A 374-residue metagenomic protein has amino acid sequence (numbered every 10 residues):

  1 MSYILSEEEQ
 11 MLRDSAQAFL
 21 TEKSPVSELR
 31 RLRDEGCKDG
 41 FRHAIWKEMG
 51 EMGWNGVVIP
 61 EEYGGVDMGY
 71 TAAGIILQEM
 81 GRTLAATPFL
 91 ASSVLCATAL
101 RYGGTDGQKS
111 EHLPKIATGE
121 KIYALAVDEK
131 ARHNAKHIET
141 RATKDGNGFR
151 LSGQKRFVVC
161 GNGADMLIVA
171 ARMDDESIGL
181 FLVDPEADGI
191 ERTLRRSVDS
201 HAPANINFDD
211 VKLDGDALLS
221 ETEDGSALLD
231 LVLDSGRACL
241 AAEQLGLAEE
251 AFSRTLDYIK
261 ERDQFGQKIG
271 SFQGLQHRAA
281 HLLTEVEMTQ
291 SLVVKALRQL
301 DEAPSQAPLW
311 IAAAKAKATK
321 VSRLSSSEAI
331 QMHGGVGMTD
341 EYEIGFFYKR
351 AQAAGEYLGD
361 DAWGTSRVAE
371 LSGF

Functional and structural regions predicted by a protein language model:
M1-L84, G103-Q108, K115-E120, K144-F149 (+1 more regions): Alpha-helical interface subdomain recognition
M68-Y70, N134-H137, C160-A164: Short glycine/proline-enriched turns and hinge-like loops at secondary-structure junctions
A85-G107: N-terminal glycine-rich flavin-associated loop
H112-P114, K130-A131, E139-R141, K155-V159 (+3 more regions): A generic local secondary-structure boundary/capping motif
G119-K130: A short, Trp-centered hydrophobic/proline-enriched beta-strand micro-motif
N134-S152: Cytochrome P450 C-terminal beta-domain/meander region
H137-E139, F157-V158, D184-E221: Flexible, small-/acidic-enriched active-site or ligand-binding loops
S152-E191: A short core secondary-structure module
